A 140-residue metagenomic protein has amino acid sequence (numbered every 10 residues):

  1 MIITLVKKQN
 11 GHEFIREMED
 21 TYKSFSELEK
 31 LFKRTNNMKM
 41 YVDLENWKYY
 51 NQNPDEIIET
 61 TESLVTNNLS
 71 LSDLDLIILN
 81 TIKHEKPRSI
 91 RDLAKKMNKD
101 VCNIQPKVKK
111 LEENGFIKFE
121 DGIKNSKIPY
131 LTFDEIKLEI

Functional and structural regions predicted by a protein language model:
M1-K33: DNA-contacting interfaces and partner/effector-binding or oligomerization modules in DNA-centric proteins
Y49-I77: Short alpha-helical segments that sit at the start of domains
L64-D75, S89, E120-I140: Short, cationic-aromatic polyanion-contact patches
I78-I82: Hydrophobic residues on short alpha-helical segments
K86-K96: Short acidic, hydrophobic short linear motifs in intrinsically disordered regions
L93, V108-N114: Basic amphipathic alpha-helical segments that dock to polyanions
K99-K110: Short amphipathic alpha-helical interaction segments
E112-G122: A short, conserved structural fragment
